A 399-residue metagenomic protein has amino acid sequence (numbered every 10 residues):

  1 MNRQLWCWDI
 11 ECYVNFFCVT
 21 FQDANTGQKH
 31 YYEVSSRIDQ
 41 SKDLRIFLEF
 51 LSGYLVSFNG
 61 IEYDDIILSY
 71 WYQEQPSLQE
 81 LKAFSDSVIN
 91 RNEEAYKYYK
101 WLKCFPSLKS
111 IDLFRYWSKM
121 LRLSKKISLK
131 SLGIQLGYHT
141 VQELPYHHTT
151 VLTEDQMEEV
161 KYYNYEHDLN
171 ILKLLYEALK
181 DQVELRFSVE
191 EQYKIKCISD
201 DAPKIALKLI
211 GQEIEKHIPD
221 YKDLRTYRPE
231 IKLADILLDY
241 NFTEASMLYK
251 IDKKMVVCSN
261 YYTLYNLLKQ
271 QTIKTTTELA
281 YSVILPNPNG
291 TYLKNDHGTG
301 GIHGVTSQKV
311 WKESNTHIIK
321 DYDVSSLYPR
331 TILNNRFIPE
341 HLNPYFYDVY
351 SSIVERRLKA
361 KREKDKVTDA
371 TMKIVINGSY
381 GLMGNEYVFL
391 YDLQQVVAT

Functional and structural regions predicted by a protein language model:
M1, W6, Y13, N25-E62 (+1 more regions): Conserved acidic
V14-V19: Short N-terminal binding/cap micro-motifs at the start of the first secondary-structure element
T20-A24: A generic structural motif
